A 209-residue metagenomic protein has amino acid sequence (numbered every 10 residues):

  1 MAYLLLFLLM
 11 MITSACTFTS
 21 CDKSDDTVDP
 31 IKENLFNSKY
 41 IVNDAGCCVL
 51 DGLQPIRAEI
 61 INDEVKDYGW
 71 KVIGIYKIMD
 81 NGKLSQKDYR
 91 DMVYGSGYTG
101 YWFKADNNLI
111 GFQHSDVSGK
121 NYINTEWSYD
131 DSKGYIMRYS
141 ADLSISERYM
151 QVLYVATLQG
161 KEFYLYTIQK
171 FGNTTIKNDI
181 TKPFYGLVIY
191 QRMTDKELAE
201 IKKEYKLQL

Functional and structural regions predicted by a protein language model:
M1-L6: Bacterial N-terminal signal peptides that target proteins for export
S14-S20: C-terminal motif of bacterial Sec signal peptides marking the signal peptidase cleavage site
S24-I123, Y135-L209: Lipid interaction determinants
W127: Blade-loop segments of beta-propeller domains
